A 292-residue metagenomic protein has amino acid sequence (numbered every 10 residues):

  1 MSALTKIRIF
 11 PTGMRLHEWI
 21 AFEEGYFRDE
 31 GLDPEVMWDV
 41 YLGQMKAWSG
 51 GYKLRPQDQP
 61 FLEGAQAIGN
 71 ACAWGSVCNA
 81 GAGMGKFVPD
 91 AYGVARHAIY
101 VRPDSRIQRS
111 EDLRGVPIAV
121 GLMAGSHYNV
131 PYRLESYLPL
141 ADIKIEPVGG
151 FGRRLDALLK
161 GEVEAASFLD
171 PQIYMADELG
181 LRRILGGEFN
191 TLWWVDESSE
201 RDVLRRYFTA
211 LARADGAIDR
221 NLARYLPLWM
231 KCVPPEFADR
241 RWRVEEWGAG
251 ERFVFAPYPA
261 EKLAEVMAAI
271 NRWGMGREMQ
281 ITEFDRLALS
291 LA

Functional and structural regions predicted by a protein language model:
S2-Y132, S136-L138, I184-G186: Short, glycine-/small- and polar/acidic-enriched structural segments that line small-molecule recognition paths
G25, G64, G83, G161 (+2 more regions): Short glycine-centered helix-capping/turn motifs at secondary-structure transition points
G121, E146-G149: Structural motif
L140-K144: A short helix-to-beta-strand connector/capping loop
G150-V233: Pocket-lining segment of extracytoplasmic ligand-binding domains
R201-R277: Secondary-structure end/capping motifs
N271-A292: Conserved C-terminal helix/tail region of periplasmic/extracytoplasmic solute-binding proteins
